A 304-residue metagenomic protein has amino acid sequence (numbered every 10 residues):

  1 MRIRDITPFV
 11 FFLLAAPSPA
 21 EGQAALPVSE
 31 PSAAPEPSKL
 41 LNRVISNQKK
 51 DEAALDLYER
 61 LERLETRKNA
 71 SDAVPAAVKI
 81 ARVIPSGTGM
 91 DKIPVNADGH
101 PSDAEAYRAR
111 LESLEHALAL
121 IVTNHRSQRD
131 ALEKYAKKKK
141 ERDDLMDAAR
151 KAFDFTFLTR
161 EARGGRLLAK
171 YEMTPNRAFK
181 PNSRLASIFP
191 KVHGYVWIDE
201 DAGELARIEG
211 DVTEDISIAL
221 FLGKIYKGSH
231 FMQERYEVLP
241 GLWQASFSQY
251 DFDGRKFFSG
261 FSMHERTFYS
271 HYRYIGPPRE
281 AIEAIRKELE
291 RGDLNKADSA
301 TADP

Functional and structural regions predicted by a protein language model:
M1-D5: Positively charged n-region of N-terminal signal peptides that target proteins for export
T7-A16: Bacterial N-terminal signal peptides
S18-G22: Sec/Tat signal peptide C-region and signal peptidase I cleavage site
Q23-V192, D201-A206, D211-S229, E237-L242 (+1 more regions): Structured extracytoplasmic
F247-Q249: M16 family metallopeptidases and their MPP-like homologs
